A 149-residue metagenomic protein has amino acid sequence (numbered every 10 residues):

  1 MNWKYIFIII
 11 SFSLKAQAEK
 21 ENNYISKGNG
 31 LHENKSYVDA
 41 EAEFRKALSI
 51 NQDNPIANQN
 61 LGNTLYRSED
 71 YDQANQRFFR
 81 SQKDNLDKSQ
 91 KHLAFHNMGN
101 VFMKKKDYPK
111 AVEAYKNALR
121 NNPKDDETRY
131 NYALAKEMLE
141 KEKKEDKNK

Functional and structural regions predicted by a protein language model:
M1-N2, A16-E19: Absolute protein N-terminus
M1-Y5, D107: Positively charged n-region of N-terminal signal peptides that target proteins for export
F7-A16: Hydrophobic h-region of N-terminal signal peptides that target proteins for export in Gram-negative bacteria
E19-E43: Alpha-helical segment of the N-proximal tetratricopeptide repeat
D39-Q82: N-terminal, post-signal-peptide region of Sec/Tat-exported proteins
L65-K149: Feature detects intrinsically disordered, low-complexity acidic/polar segments
